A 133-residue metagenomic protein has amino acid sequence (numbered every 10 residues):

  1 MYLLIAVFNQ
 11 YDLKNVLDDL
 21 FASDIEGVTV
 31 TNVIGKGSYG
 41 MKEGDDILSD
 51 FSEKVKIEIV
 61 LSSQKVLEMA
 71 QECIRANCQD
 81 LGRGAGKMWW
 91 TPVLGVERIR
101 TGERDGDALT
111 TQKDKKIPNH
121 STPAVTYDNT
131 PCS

Functional and structural regions predicted by a protein language model:
M1-S133: Positively charged, small/polar-rich N-terminal and surface patches that mediate targeting and assembly and bind
